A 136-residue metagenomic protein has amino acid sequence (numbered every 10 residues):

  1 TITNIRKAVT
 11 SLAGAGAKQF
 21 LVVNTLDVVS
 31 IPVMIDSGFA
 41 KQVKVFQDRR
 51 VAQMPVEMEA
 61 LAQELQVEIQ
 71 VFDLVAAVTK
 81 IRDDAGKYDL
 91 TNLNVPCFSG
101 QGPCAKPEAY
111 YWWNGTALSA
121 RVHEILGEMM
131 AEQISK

Functional and structural regions predicted by a protein language model:
T3-T10: Substrate-binding/charge-relay-adjacent region of secreted/lumenal peptidase catalytic domains
D27-V45, V56-A60, E64-I125: Mobile gating loops/cap/lid regions near enzyme active sites that modulate substrate access
I125, M129-K136: C-terminal alpha-helix
